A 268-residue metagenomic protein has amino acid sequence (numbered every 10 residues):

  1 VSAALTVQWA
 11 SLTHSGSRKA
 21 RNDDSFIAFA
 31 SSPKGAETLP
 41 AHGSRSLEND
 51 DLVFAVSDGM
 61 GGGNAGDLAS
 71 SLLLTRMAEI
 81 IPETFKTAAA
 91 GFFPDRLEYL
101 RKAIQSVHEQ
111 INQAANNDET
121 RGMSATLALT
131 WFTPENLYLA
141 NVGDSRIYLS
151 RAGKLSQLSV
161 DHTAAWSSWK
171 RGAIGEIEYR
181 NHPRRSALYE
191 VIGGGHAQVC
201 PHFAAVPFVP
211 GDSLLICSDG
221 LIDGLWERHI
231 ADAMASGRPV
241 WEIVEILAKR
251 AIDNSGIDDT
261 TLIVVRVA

Functional and structural regions predicted by a protein language model:
V1-A268: PP2C/PPM-type serine/threonine phosphatase catalytic domain
